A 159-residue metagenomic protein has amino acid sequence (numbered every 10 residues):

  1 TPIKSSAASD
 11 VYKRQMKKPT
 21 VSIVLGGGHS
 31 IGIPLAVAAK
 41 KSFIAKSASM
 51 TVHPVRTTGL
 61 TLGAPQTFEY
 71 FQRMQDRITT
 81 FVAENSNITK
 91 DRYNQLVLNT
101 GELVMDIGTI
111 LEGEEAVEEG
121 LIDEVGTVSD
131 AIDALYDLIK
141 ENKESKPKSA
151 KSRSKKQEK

Functional and structural regions predicted by a protein language model:
T1-A8, Y12: Single conserved hydrophobic/aromatic residue that forms the stacking wall/gate of nucleotide- or nucleobase-binding
S6-A7, K18-P34, M105-T109: Gly/Ser-rich catalytic serine loop of serine hydrolases
S9-D10, V37-A38, T58: Short, glycine/charged-enriched secondary-structure capping and boundary segments
Y12, I88, L135-K159: Intrinsically disordered, low-complexity segments enriched in small/flexible residues
P19-V21, K41, S49: Proline-centered loop/turn at the N-terminus of a beta-strand
G32-K41, K46-S47, E112-I122: Active-site-proximal glycine-rich helix-loop-beta segment
F43-T57: Mobile beta-alpha loop/short-helix "lid" or hinge segments that flank ligand
H53-D137: Charged, glycine-interspersed solvent-exposed loop segments at helix/strand-loop junctions that cap or gate access
